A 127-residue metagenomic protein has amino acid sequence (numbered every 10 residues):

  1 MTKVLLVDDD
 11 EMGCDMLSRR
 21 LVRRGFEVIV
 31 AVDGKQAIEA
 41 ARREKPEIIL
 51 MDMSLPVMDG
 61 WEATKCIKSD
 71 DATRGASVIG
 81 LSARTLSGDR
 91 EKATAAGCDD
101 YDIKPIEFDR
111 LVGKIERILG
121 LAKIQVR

Functional and structural regions predicted by a protein language model:
D15-R23: Charged docking surfaces used in two-component/phosphorelay signaling
G25-V32, A40: Short hydrophobic/Thr-rich beta-strand motif most characteristic of the beta2 strand and flanking loop of CheY-like
V30, L55-M58, S87: Residue-level signal for the "D+5" position in two-component response regulator receiver
E44-L50, L55: Active-site beta3 strand of CheY-like receiver
T94, I106-I115: C-terminal output helix
